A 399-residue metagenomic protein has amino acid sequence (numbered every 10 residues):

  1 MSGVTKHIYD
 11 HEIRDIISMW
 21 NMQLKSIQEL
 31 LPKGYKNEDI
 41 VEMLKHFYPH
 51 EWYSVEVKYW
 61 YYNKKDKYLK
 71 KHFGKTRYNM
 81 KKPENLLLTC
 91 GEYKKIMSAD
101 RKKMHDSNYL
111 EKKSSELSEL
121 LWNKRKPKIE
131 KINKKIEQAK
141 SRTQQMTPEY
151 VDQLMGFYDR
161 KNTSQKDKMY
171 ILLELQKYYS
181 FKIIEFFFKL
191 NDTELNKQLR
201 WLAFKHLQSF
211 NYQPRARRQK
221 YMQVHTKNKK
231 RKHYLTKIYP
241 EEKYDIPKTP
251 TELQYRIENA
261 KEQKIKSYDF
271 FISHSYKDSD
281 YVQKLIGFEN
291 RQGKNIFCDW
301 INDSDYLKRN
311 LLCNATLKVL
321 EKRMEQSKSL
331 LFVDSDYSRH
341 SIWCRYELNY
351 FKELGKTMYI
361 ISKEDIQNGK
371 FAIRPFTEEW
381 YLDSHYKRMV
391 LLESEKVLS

Functional and structural regions predicted by a protein language model:
T5-K67: Positively charged, polyanion-binding regions of nucleic-acid-associated proteins
D10-E12, K134-Q145, K166-S180, Q198-Q213: Structural detector for internal amphipathic alpha-helices that build alpha-solenoid repeat scaffolds
M22-Q23, H46-L110, E116: Charge-enriched amphipathic alpha-helical scaffolds
L120-K135, Y158-K168: HEAT-repeat alpha-solenoid elements in large eukaryotic scaffold proteins
K161-K166, K177, K182, F186-K197 (+1 more regions): Conserved N-terminal substructure of TIR/SEFIR domains
H233-K261, K363-S399: C-terminal interaction surface of TIR/SEFIR-family domains
N302, D336-Y337, S362-N368: Short beta-alpha junction loops
D336-L354: Conserved TIR/SEFIR loop-to-helix hotspot centered on a Trp-containing motif with a nearby acidic residue
